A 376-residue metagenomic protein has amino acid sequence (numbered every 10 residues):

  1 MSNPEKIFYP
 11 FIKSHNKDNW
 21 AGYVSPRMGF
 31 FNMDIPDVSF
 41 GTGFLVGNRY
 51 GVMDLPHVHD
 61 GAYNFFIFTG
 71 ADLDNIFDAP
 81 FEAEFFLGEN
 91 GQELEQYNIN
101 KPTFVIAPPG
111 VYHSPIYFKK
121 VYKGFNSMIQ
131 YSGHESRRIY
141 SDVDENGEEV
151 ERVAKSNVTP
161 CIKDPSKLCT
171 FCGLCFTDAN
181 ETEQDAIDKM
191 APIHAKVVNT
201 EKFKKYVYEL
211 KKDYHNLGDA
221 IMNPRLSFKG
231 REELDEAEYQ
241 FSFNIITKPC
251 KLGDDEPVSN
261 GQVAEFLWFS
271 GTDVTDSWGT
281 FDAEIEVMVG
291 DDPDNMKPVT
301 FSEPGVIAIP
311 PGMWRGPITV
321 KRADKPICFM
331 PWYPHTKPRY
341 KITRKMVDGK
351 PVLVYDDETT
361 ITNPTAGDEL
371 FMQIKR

Functional and structural regions predicted by a protein language model:
M1-H57, V150-P257, T360-R376: A short, N-terminal "cap"/entry segment at the start of jelly-roll beta-barrel domains of the cupin/DSBH fold
Y50-F65, L73-F81, C250-F266, V274-A283: A short beta-loop-beta micro-motif enriched in histidine and acidic residues
A62-F66, P80-E82, Y112, G124-N126 (+5 more regions): Extracellular structured ligand-interaction cores
F68-N100, R138-Y140, F269-S302, Y340-T343: A short beta-strand-loop-beta hairpin characteristic of the jelly-roll/cupin
G91-Q92, Q96-K119, D291-K321: Conserved metal-binding segment of the jelly-roll/cupin
V121-Y140, A308, A323-K341: A short hydrophobic beta-strand segment most commonly corresponding to one strand of the jelly-roll/cupin
E149, K345, P351-Y355: Short linear proline/tyrosine/threonine-rich motifs used for host-factor recruitment and membrane trafficking/assembly
